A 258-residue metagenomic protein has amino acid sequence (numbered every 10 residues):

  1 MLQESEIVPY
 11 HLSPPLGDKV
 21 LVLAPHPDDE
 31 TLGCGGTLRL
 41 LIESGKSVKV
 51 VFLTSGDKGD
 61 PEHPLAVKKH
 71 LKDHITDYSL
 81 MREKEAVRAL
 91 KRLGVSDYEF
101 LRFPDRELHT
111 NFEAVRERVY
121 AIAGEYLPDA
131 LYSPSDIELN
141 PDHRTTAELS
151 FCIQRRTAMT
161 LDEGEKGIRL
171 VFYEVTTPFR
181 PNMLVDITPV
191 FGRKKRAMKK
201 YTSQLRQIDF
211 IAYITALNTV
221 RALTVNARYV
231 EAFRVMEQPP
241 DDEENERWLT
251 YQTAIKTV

Functional and structural regions predicted by a protein language model:
M1-K166, G192, A216-L217, V225-R228 (+2 more regions): Active-site beta-strand->loop->alpha-helix modules in alpha/beta enzyme cores, enriched in Gly/His/Asp(Glu)
V48-V51, V171-T176, K194: Active-site proximal beta-strand in glycosyltransferases
R82, L108, Y173-V175, M198: Long, contiguous hydrophobic alpha-helical segments, chiefly transmembrane helices and signal peptides
F103, V175, I187-P189, V235: Active-site donor-binding loop signature of nucleotide-sugar glycosyltransferases
D105-H109, P178-R180, P239-D241: A short acidic, often aromatic-flanked loop/helix-cap motif at beta-alpha or helix-coil junctions that lines enzyme
M159-M183: Short, flexible loop segments at boundaries between secondary-structure elements
R180-S203, D209, Y213, N218-R221: A conserved mid-domain beta-alpha-beta active-site/ligand-binding segment of alpha/beta enzyme cores
D209-D242: Short, active-site-adjacent segments that bind or coordinate small-molecule cofactors and metal centers
